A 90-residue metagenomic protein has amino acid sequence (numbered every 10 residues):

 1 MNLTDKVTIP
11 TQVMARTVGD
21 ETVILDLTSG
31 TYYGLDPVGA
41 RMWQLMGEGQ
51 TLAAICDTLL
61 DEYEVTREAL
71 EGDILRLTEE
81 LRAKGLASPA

Functional and structural regions predicted by a protein language model:
M1-A40, Q44, A90: Acidic, low-complexity/disordered tracts enriched in E/D and polar residues
T31-A90: Long, charge-rich, low-complexity alpha-helical segments
